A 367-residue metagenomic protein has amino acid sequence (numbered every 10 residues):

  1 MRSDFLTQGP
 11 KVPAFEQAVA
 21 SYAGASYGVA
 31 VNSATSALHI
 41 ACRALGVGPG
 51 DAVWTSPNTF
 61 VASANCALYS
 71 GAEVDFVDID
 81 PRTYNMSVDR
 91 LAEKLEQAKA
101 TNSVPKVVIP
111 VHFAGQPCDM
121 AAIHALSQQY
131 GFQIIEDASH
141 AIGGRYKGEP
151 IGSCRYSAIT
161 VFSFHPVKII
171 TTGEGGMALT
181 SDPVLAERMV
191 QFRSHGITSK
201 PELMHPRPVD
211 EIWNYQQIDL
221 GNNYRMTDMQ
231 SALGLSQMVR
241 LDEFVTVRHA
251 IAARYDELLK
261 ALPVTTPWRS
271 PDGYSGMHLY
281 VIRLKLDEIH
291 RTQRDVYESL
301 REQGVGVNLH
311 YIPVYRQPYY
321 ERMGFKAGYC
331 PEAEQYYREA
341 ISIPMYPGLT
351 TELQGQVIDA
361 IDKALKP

Functional and structural regions predicted by a protein language model:
F5-A52, C66-L68, F76-D78, A100 (+1 more regions): Phosphate-binding glycine-rich loop
P10-A18, A25-S26, D89, E93 (+8 more regions): PLP-dependent aminotransferase class I/II
V29, W54, D75, I134-I135 (+3 more regions): Structural detector of well-ordered beta-strand residues that form the stable sheet scaffold of enzyme domains
S33, I79, P166, S194 (+1 more regions): Short, conserved catalytic or interaction motifs in soluble domains
R43-Q129, Q133-A138, R145: PLP-dependent aminotransferase-like
E136, H140-T171, E187, W213-I218: Conserved active-site segment immediately N-terminal to the catalytic lysine that forms the internal aldimine
R155-S199, D228: Active-site PLP attachment segment
